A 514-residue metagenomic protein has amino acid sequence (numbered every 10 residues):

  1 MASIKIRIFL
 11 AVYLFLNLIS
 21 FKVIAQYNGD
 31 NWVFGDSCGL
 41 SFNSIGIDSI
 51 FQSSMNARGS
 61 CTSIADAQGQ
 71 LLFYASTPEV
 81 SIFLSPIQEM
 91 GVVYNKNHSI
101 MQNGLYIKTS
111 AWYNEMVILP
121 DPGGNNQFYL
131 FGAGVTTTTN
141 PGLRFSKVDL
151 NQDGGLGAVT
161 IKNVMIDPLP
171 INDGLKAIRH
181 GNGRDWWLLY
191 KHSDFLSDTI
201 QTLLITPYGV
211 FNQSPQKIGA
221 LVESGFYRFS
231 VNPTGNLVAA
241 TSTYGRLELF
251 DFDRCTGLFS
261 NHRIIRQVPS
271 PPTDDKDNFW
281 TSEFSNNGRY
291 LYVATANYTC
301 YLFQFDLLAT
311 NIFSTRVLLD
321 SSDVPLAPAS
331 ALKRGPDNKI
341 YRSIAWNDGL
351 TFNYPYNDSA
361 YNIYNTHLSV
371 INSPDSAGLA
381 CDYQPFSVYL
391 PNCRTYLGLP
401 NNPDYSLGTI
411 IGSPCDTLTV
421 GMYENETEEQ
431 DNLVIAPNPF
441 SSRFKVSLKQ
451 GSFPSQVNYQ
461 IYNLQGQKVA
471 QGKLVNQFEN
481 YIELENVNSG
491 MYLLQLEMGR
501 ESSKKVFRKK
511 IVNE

Functional and structural regions predicted by a protein language model:
M1-D30, L237, N278-W280, M422 (+6 more regions): Bacterial Sec-dependent N-terminal signal peptides
K5, L14, T160-I161, V475: Compositionally biased non-globular segments, especially hydrophobic aliphatic-rich helices of signal peptides
F15, Q304-F313, F453, A470-K473 (+1 more regions): Alpha-helix capping and helix-coil boundary motifs
L16, F21-K22, F313, R443-K445 (+1 more regions): N-terminal processing/targeting junctions
L16, S54, D121, R179 (+9 more regions): Sterically constrained small-residue positions within well-ordered secondary structures of folded domains
Q26-I265, S270-G421: Beta-propeller fold recognition
P403-A436, L464, N513-E514: Proline- and Ser/Thr-rich low-complexity, intrinsically disordered segments
E428-A436, F440-E514: C-terminal outer-membrane/trafficking sorting elements
